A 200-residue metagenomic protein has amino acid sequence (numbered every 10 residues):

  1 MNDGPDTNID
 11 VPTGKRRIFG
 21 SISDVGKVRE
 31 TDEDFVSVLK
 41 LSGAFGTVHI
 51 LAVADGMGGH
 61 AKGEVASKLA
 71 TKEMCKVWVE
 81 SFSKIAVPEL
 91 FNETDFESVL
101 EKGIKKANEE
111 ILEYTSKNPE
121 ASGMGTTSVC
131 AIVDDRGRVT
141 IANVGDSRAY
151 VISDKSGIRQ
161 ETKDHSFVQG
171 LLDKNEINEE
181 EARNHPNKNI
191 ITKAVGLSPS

Functional and structural regions predicted by a protein language model:
M1-S200: PP2C/PPM-type serine/threonine phosphatase catalytic domain
